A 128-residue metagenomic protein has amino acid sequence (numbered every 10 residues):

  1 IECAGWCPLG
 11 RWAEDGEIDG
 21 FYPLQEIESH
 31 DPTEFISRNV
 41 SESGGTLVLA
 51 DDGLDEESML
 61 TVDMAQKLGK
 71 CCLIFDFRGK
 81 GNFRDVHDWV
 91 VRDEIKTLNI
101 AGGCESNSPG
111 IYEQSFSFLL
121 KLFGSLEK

Functional and structural regions predicted by a protein language model:
I1-T97, C104, I111-L122, L126: Acidic/glycine-enriched connector segments
